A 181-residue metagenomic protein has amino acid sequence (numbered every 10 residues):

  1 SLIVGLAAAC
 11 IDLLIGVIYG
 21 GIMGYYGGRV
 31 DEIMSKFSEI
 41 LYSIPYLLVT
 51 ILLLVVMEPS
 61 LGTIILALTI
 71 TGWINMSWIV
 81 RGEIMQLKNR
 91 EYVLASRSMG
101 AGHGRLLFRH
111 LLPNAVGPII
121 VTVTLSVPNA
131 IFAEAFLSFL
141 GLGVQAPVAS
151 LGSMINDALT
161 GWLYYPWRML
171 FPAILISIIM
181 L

Functional and structural regions predicted by a protein language model:
S1-L181: Alpha-helical transmembrane segments of integral membrane proteins, especially multi-pass inner/plasma-membrane
